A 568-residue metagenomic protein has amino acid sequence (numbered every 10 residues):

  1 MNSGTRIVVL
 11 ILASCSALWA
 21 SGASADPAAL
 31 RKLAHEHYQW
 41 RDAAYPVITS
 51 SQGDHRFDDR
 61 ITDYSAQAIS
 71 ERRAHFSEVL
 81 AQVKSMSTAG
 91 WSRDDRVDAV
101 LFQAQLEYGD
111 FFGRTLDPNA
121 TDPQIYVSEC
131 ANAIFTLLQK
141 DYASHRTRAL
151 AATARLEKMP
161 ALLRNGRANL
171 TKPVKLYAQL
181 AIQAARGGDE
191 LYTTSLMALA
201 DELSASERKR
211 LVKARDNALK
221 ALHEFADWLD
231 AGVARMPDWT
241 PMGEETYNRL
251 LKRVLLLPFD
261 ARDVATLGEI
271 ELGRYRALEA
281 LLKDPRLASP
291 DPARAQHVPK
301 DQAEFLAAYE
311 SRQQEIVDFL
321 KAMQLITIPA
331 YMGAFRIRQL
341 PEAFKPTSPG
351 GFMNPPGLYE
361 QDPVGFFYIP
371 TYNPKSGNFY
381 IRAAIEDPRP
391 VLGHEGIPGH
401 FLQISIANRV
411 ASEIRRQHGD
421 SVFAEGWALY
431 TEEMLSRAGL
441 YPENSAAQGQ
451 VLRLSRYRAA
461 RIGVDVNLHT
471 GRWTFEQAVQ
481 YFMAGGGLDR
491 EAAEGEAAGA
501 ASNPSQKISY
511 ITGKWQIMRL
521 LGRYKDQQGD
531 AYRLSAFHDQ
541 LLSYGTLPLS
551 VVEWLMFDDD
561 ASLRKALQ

Functional and structural regions predicted by a protein language model:
M1-T5: N-terminal secretory signal peptides that target proteins for export/translocation
V8-W19: Bacterial N-terminal signal peptides
S21-Q568: N-terminal maturation segment of proteins
